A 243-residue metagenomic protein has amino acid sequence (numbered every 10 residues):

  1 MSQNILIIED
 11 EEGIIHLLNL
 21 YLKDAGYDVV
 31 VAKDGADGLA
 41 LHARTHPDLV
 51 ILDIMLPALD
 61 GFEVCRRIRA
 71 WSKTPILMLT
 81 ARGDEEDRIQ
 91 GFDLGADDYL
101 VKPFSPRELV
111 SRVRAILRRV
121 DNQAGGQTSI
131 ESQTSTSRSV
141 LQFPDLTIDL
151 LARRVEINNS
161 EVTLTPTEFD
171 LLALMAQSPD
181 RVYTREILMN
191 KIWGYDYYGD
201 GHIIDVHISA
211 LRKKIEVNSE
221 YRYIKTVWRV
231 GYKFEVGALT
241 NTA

Functional and structural regions predicted by a protein language model:
M1-G125, A243: N-terminal/domain-start alpha-helical segments
N4, A115-R181, E235-V236, T242-A243: Short, Lys/Arg-enriched segments at the junction into DNA-binding effector domains of transcriptional regulators
L22, L141, R222-K225: ABC ATPase A-loop
D37, R229-K233: Glycine-rich nucleotide-binding loop
P47, A70, L94, D121 (+3 more regions): Short, conserved catalytic or interaction motifs in soluble domains
W71, D93-L94, V140, N158 (+1 more regions): ABC ATPase NBD switch/coupling site
A152-V230: Positively charged, aromatic-enriched patches within helix-turn-helix-type DNA-binding elements, predominantly
